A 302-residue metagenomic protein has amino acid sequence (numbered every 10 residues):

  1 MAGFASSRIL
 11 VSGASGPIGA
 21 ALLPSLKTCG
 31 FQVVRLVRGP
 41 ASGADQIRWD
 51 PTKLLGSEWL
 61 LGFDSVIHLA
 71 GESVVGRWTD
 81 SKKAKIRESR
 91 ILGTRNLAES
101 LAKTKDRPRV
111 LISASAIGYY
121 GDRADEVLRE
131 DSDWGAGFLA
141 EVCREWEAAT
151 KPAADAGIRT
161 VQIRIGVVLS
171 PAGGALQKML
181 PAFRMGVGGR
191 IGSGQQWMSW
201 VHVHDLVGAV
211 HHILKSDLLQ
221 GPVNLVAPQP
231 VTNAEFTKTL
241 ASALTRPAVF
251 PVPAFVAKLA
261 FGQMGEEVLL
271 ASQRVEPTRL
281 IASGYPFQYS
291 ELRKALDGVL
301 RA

Functional and structural regions predicted by a protein language model:
M1-G3, E267-A302: C-terminal amphipathic/interface module of NAD(P)-dependent oxidoreductases and related NAD-binding regulators
R8-C29: N-terminal Rossmann NAD(P)H-binding glycine-rich loop of SDR-like oxidoreductase domains
A41, D45-N96: NAD(P)H-binding glycine-rich loop region in Rossmannoid oxidoreductase-like domains and their noncatalytic homologs
E88, L92, A124-Q162: Catalytic helix-loop patch of NAD(P)-dependent Rossmann-fold dehydrogenases
R95-G137: Conserved Rossmann-fold NAD(P)-dependent oxidoreductase catalytic core, especially the SDR/UDP-sugar
R144, A156-I158, L169-K178, I213-V223: Glycine/proline-rich active-site loop of Rossmann-fold NAD(P)-dependent oxidoreductases
L180-G188, Q196-V231: Alpha-helical substrate-binding/gating segment
S216-Q263, D297-A302: Mid/C-terminal beta-alpha module of Rossmann-like enzyme folds, strongest in SDR-family dehydrogenases/epimerases
